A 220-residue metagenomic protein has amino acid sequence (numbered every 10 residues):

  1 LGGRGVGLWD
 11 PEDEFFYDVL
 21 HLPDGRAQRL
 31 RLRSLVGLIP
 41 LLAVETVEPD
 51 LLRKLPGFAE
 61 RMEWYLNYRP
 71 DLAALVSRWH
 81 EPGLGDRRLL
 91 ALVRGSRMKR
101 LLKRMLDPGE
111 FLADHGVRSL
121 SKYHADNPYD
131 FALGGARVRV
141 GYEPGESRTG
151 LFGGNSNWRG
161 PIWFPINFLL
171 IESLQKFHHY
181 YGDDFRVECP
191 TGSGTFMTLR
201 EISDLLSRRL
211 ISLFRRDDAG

Functional and structural regions predicted by a protein language model:
L1-G220: Acidic, mature catalytic/reactive cores of soluble proteins
